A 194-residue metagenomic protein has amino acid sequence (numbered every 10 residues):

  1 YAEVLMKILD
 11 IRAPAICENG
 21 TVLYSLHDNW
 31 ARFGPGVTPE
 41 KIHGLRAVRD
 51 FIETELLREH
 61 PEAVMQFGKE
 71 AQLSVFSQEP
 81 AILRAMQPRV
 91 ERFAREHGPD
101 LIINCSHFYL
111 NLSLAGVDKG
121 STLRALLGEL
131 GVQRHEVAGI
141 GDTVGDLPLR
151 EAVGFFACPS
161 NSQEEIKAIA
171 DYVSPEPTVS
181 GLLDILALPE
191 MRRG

Functional and structural regions predicted by a protein language model:
Y1-E3, G120, D146-L147, I166: Short, well-ordered alpha-helical microsegments
Y1-Q66: Active-site phosphate-binding/coordination module
V4-K7, D28-N29, Q87, E151-A152 (+1 more regions): Short amphipathic alpha-helical segments
L9-R12, N19, H97, A152-V153 (+1 more regions): Short, structured coil segments at secondary-structure junctions
P14, D100-I102, Y172: Conserved beta-strand segments of alpha/beta enzyme cores
I16-E18, I140, P159, E176: Generic beta-sheet signal
R49-A152, N161: Conserved acidic, metal-coordinating active-site core of Asp-based, Mg2+-dependent phosphoryl-transfer enzymes
A152, F156-G194: Asp-based, Mg2+/Mn2+-dependent phosphohydrolase catalytic module
